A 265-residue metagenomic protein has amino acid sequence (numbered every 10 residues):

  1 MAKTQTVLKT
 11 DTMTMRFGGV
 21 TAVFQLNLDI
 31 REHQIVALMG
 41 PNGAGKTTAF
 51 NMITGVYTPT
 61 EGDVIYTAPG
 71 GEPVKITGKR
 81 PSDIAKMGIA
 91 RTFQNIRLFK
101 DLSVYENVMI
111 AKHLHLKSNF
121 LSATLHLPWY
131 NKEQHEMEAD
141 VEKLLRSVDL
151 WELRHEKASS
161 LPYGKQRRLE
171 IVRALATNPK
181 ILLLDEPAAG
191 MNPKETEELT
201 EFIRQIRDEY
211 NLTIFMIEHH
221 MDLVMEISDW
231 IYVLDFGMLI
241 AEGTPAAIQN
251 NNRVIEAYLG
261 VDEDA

Functional and structural regions predicted by a protein language model:
A2-A265: Glycine-rich phosphate-binding loops of nucleotide-dependent enzymes
